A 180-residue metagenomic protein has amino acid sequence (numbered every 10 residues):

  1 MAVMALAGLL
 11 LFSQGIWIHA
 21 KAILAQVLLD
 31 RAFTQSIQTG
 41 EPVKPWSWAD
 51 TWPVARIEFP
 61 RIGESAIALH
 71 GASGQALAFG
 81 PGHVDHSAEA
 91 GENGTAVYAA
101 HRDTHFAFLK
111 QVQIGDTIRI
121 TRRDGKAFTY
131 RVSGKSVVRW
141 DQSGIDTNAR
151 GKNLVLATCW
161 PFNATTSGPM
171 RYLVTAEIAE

Functional and structural regions predicted by a protein language model:
M1-E180: Solvent-exposed, non-transmembrane regions of membrane-associated and secreted proteins
